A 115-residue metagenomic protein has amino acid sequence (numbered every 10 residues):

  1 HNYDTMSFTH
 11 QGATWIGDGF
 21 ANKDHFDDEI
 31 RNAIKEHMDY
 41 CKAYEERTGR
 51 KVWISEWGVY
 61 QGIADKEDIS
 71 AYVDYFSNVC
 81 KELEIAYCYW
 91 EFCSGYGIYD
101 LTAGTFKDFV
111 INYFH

Functional and structural regions predicted by a protein language model:
H1-L83: Extracellular glycoside hydrolase catalytic/binding regions
I63-H115: Aromatic-rich peripheral "rim/lid" segments of glycoside hydrolase catalytic domains that contact and position glycan
